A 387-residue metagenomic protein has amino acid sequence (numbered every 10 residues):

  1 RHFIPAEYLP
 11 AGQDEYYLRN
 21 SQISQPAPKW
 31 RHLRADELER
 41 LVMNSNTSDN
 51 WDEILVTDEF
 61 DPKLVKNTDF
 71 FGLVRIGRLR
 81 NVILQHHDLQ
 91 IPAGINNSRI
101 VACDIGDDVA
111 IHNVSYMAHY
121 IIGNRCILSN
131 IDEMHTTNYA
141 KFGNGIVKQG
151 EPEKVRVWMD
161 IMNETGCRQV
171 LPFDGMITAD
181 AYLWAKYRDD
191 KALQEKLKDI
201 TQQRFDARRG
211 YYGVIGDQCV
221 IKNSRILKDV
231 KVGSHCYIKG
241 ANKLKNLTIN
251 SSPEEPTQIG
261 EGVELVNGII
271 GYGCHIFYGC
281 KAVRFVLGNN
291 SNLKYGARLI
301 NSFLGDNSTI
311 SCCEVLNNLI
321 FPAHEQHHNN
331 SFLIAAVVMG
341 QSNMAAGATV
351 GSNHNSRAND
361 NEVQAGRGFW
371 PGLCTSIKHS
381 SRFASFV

Functional and structural regions predicted by a protein language model:
R1-G213, D217-Q218, N223, H235: Terminal amphipathic alpha-helical/low-complexity segments used for targeting or macromolecular assembly
T68-V74, H86-H87, A93, S98 (+30 more regions): A structural motif detector for beta-strand N-caps
